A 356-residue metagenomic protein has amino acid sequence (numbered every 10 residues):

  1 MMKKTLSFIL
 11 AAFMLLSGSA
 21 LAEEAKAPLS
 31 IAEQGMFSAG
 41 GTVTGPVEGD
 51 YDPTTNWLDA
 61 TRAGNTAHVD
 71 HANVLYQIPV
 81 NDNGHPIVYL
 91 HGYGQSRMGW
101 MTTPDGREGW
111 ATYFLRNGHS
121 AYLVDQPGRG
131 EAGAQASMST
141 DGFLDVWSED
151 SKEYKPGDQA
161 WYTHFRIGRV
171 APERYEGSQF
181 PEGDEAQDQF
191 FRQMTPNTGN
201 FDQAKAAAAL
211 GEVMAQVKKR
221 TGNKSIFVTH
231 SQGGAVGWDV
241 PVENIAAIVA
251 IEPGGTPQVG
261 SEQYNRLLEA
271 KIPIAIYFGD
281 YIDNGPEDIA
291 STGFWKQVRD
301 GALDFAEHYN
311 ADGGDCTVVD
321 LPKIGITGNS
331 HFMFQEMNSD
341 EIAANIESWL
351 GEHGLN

Functional and structural regions predicted by a protein language model:
E23-D82: N-terminal cap/lid segment of alpha/beta-hydrolase-fold proteins
G84-G92: Short beta-strand element of the alpha/beta-hydrolase
H91-T103, G254: Active-site glycine-rich loops that stabilize anionic/oxyanionic intermediates across multiple enzyme folds
R107-G133: Conserved alpha/beta-hydrolase
A204-S225: Conserved acidic catalytic loop of the alpha/beta-hydrolase fold
V228-G237: Gly/Ala-rich beta-loop-alpha elbow adjacent to hydrolase catalytic centers
A250-L321: The feature captures the conserved acid-bearing segment of alpha/beta-hydrolase catalytic domains
G328, F332-N356: Catalytic active-site module of serine/aspartate enzymes centered on a nucleophile-bearing elbow/loop
